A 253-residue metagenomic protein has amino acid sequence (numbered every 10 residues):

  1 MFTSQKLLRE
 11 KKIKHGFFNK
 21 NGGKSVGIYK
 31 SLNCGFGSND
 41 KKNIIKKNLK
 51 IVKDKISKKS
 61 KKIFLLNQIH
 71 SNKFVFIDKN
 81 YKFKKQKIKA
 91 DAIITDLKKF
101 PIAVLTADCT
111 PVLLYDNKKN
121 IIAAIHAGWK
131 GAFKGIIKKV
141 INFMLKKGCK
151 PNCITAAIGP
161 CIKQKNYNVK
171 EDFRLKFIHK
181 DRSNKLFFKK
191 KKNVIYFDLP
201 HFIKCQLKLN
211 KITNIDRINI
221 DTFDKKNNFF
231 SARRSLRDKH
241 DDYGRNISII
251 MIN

Functional and structural regions predicted by a protein language model:
M1-N253: Active-site microenvironment for binding and transforming phosphate-containing groups
